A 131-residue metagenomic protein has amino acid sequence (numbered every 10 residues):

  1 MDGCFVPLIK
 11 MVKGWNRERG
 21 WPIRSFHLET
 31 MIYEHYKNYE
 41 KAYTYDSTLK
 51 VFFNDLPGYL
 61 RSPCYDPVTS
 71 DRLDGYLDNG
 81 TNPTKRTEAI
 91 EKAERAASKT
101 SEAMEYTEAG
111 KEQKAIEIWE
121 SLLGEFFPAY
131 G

Functional and structural regions predicted by a protein language model:
M1: Aromatic/basic-lined ligand-recognition segments that form π-stacking hydrophobic pockets flanked by Lys/Arg to engage
C4-Y130: Conserved nucleotidyltransferase catalytic core and NTase-mimicking acidic/glycine-rich helix/loop elements in nucleic
